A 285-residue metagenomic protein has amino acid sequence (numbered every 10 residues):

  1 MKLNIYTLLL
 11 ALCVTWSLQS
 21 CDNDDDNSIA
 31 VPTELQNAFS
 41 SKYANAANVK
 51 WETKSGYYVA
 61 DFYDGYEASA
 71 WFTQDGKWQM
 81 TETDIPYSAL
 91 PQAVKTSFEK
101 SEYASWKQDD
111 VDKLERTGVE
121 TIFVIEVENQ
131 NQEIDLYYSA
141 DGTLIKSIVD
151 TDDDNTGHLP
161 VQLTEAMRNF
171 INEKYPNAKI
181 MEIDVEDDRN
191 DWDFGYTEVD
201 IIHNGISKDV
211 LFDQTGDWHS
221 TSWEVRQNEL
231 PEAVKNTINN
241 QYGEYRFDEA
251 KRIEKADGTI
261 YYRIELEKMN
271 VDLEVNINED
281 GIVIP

Functional and structural regions predicted by a protein language model:
M1-N45: Bacterial Sec-dependent N-terminal signal peptides
S28-P285: First exposed extracellular module after export/assembly in secreted or surface-exposed proteins
